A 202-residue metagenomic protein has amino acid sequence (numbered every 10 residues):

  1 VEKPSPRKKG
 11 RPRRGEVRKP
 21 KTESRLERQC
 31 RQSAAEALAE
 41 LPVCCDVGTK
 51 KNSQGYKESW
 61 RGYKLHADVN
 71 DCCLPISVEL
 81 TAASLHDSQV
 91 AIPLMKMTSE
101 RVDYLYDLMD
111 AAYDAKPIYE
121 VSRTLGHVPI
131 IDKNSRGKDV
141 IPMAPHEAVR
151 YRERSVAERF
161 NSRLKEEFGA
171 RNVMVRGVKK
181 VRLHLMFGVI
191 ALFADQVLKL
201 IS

Functional and structural regions predicted by a protein language model:
V1-T124, N134: Polybasic low-complexity intrinsically disordered regions
K8-K19, A111-G177: Helix-centered, glycine/charged polyanion-binding patches within enzymatic domains that contact phosphate-containing
V90, V156, F160, R182 (+1 more regions): Catalytic-loop motifs flanking and including active-site residues across diverse enzymes
E100, E166-G169, D195, K199: Generic secondary-structure signature for well-ordered alpha-helical cores
R176-S202: Charge-patterned, long linear interaction tracts outside catalytic cores
